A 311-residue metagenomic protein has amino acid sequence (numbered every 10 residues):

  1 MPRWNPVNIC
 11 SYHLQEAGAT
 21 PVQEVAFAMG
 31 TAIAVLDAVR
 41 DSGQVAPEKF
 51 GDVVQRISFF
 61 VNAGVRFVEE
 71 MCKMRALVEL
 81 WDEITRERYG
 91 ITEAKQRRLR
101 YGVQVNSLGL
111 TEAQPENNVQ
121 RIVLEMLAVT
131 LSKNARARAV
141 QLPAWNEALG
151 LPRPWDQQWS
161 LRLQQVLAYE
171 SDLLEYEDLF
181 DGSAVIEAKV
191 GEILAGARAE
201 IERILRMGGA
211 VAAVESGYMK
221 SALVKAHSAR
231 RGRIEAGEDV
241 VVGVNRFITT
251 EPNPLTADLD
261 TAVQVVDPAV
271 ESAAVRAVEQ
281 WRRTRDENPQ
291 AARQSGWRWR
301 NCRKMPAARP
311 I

Functional and structural regions predicted by a protein language model:
M1-E70, R88-I91, K95-G102, R138-P143: Catalytic alpha/beta active-site cores
P6-N8, S58-F60, R100-Q104, N118-R121 (+6 more regions): Structured core elements
S11-T20, V61-E69, V103-E116, I122 (+4 more regions): Short beta-alpha connecting loops at secondary-structure transitions that line or flank enzyme active sites
E24, K49-R56, R66, K73 (+8 more regions): Secondary-structure capping and boundary motifs in well-ordered enzyme cores
A28-D37, E116-N134, L161-A168: Glycine-rich and small/hydrophobic secondary-structure elements
M71-V78, L163: Extended amphipathic alpha-helical segments enriched in small hydrophobics
R153-P154, Q158-Q165, Y169-I311: Flexible, glycine-rich loop/tail regions that form catalytic "lids" or insertion modules at the edges of active sites
